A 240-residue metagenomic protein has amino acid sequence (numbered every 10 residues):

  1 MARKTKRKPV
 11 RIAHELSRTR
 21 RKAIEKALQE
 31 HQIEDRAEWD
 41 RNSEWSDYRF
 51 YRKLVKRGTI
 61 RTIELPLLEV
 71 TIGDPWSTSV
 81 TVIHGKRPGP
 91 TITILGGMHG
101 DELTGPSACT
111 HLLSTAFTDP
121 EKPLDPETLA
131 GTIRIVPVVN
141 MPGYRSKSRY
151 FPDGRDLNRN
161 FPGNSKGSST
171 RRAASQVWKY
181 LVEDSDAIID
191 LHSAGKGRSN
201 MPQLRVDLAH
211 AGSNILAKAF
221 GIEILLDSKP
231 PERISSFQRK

Functional and structural regions predicted by a protein language model:
A2-K240: Structured catalytic-domain cores with a bias toward divalent-metal coordination
